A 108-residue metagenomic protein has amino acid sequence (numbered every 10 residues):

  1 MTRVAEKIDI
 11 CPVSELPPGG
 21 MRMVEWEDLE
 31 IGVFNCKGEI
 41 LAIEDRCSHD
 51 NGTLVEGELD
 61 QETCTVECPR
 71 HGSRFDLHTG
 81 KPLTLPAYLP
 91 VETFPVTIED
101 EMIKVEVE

Functional and structural regions predicted by a protein language model:
A5-V13: Short amphipathic
P18-E108: Rieske [2Fe-2S] iron-sulfur-binding domain
